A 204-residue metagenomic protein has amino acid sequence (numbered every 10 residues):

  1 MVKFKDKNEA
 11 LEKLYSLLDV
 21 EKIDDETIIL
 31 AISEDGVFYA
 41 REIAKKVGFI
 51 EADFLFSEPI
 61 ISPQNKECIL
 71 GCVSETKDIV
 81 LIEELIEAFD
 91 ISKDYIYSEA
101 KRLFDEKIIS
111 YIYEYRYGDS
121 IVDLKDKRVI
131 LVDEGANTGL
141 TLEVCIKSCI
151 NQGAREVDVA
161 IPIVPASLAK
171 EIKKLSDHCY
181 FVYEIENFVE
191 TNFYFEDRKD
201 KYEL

Functional and structural regions predicted by a protein language model:
M1-L204: PRPP-associated nucleotide enzymes
